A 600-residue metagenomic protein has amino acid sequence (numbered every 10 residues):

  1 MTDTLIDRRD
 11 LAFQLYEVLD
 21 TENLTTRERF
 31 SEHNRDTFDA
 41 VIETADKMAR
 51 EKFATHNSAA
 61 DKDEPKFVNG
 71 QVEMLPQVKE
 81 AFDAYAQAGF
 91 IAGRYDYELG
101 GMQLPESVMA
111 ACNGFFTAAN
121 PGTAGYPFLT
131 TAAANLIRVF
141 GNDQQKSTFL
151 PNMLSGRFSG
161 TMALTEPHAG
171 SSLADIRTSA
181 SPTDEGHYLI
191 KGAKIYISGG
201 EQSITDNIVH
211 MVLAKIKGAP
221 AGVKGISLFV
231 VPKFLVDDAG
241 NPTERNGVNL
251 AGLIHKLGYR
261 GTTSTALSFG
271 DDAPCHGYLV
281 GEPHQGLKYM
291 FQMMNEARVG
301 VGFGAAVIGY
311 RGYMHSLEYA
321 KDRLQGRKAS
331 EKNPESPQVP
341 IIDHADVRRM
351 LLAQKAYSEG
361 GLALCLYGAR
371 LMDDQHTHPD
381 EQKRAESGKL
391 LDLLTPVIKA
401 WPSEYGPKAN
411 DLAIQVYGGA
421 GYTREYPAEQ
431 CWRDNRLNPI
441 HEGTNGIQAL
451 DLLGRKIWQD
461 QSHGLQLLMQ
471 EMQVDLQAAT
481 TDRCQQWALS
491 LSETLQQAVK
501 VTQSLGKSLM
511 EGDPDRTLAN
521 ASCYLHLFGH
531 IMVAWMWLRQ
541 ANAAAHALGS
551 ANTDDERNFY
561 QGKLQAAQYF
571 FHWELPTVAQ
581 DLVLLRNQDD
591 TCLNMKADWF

Functional and structural regions predicted by a protein language model:
M1-A124, Q144, T148, L584-F600: Amphipathic, small/basic residue-rich leader segments at the start of a protein or domain
T2-L5, P182, Y259, Y367 (+2 more regions): Alpha-helix capping/hinge segments and adjacent helical runs
R29-E32, K62-L75, G286-G300, M314-Q354 (+4 more regions): Glycine-rich cofactor-pocket loops
P65, L129-T130, G141-P182, G186 (+4 more regions): Internal maturation/activation junctions in enzymes
I91-P105, G122-P127, G302-G309, E404-P407 (+3 more regions): Conserved phosphate/anionic-ligand binding catalytic regions in large, soluble enzymes, centered on
L99, Q459, D475-F600: C-terminal amphipathic alpha-helical interaction region
H187, K191-R245: A short core secondary-structure module
Y196, L235-A251, K256, A266-A297 (+2 more regions): A glycine-rich, basic-preceded beta-loop-alpha segment at the flavin cofactor/substrate interface of flavin-utilizing
